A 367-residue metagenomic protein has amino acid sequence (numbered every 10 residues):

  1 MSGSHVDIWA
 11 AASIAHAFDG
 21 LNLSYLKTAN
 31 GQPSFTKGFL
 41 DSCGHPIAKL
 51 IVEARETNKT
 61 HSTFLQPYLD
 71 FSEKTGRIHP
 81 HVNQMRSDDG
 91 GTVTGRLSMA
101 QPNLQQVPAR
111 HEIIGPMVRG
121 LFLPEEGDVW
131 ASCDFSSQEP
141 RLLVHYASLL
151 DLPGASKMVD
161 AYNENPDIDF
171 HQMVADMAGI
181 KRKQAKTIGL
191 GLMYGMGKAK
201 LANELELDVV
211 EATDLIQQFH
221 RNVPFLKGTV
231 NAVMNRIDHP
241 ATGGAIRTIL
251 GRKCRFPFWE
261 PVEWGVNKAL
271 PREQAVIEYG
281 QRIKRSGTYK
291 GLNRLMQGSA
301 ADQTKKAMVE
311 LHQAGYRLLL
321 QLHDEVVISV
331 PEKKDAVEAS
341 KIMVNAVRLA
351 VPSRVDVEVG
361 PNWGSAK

Functional and structural regions predicted by a protein language model:
M1-K367: Conserved catalytic core of nucleotide polymerization and phosphodiester-bond processing enzymes
